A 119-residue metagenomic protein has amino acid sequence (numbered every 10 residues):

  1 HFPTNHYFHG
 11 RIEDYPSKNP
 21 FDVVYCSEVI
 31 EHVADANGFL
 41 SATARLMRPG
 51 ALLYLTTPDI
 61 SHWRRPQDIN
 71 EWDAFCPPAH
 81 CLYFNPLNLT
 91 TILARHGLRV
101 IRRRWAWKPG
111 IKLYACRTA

Functional and structural regions predicted by a protein language model:
H1-I69, P78-L98, G110-T118: Conserved SAM-binding loop
I101: Glycine-rich ATP-binding loops of the HATPase_c
R104-A106: Acidic carboxylate-rich catalytic motifs and surrounding loops in phosphoryl-/glycosyl-chemistry enzymes
